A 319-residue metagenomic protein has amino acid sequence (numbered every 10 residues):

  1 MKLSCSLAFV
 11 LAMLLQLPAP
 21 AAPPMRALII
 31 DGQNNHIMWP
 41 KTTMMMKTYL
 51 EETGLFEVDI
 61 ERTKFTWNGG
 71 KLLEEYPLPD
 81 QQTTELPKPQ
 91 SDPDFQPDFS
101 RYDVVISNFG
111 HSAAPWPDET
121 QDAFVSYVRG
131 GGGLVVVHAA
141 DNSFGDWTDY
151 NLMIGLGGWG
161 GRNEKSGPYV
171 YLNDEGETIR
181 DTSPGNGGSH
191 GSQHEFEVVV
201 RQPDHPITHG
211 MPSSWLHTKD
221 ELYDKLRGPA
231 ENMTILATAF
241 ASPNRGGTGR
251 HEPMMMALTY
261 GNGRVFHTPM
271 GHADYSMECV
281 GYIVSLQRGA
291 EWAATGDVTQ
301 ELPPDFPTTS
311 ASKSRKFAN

Functional and structural regions predicted by a protein language model:
C5-Q16: Bacterial N-terminal signal peptides
L17-A21: Sec/Tat signal peptide C-region and signal peptidase I cleavage site
A22-M25, P40-K41, T48-T53, R62-K64 (+3 more regions): Extracellular ligand-binding/catalytic regions of CAZymes and related secreted enzymes and adhesion modules
L28-I29, N34-F144: Helical hinge/lid and interdomain linker segments adjacent to catalytic or ligand-binding clefts that mediate domain
K41, M45, R101, E119 (+5 more regions): Extracytoplasmic/secreted proteins, especially bacterial periplasmic and envelope-associated proteins
E51, E57-D59, K88-Q90, L172-G261: Catalytic beta-strand/loop cores that center a nucleophilic Ser/Cys/Thr and support acyl-enzyme chemistry
S107, H111-P206: A glycine-rich, often tryptophan-bearing local segment used as a flexible ligand/cofactor-contacting loop or short
G133-V135, L236, F266: Structural detector of well-ordered beta-strand residues that form the stable sheet scaffold of enzyme domains
